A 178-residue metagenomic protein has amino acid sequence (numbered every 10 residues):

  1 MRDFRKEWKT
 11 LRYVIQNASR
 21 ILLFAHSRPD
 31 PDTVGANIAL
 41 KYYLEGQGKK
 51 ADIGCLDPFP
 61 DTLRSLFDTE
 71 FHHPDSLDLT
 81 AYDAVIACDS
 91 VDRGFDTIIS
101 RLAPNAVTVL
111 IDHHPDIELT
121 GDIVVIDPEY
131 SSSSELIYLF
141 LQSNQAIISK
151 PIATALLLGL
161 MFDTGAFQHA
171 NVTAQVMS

Functional and structural regions predicted by a protein language model:
R2-R28, I38-E45, E118-S178: A structured phosphate/pyrophosphate-recognition subdomain
F4, A18-A81: Anionic-ligand anchoring segments at beta-strand to alpha-helix junctions in alpha/beta enzyme folds, i.e., glycine
A51-I53, T108, L156: Hydrophobic/aromatic residues located in beta-strands of well-ordered beta-sheets within soluble catalytic
G54-L56, C88, I111-H113, P128 (+1 more regions): Generic beta-sheet signal
P60, G94-D96, S134: Short, well-ordered alpha-helical microsegments
F67-I123: Active-site cofactor/cluster-binding pocket
